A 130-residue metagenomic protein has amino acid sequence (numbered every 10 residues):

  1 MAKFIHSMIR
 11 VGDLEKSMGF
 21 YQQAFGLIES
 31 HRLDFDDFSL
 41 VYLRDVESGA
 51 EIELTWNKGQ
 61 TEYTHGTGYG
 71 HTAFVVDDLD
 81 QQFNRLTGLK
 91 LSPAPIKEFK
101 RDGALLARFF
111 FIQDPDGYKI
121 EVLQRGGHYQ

Functional and structural regions predicted by a protein language model:
M1-M18, Y69-F74, L123-Q130: N-terminal beta-strand motif that seeds the catalytic metal site of vicinal oxygen chelate
A2, M8-E51: Core segments of cupin and vicinal oxygen chelate
F20, L79-R85: Short amphipathic alpha-helices within nucleic acid-binding modules
H31, F74, F83-Q130: Vicinal oxygen chelate
D37, G68, L106: Exposed loop/turn and edge beta-strand positions of beta-sandwich/beta-sheet ligand-binding modules
V46-A50, G59, L79-Q81: Short, charged/polar surface micro-motifs in flexible loops or helix N-caps
